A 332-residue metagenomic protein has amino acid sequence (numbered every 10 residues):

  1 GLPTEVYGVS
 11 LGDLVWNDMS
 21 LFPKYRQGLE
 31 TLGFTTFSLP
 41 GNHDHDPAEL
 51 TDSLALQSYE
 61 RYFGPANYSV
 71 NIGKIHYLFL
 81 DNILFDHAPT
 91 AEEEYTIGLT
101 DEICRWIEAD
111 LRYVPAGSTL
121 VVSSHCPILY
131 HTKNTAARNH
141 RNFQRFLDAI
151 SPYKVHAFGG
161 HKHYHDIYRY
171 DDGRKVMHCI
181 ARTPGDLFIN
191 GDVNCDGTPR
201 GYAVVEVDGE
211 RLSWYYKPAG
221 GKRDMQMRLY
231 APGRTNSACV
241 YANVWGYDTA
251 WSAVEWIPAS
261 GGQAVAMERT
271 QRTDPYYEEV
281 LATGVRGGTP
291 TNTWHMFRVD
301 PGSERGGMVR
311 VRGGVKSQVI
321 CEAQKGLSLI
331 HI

Functional and structural regions predicted by a protein language model:
L2-N17: Active-site metal-binding motif and surrounding structural segment of the metallo-beta-lactamase
L11, L111-T132: Short acidic, glycine-rich surface-loop motifs adjacent to enzyme active sites
G12-D13, G41-N42, H125, G160-H161: Active-site glycine-centered loops adjacent to acidic/histidine catalytic or metal-binding residues that shape
M19-V114, A137-H156, K162-V207, L212-Y215: Extended active-site neighborhood of metal-dependent phosphoesterases/phosphodiesterases
R174-P258, W294-S303, G307-A323: Binuclear metal-dependent phosphoesterase catalytic core
W251-P275: Extended low-complexity, serine/threonine- and proline-enriched intrinsically disordered segments
D274-D300: Aromatic sugar-binding surface patches on proteins that engage polysaccharides or sugar-phosphate polymers
I330-I332: Conserved small/polar residues in nucleotide/adenosyl-binding loops
